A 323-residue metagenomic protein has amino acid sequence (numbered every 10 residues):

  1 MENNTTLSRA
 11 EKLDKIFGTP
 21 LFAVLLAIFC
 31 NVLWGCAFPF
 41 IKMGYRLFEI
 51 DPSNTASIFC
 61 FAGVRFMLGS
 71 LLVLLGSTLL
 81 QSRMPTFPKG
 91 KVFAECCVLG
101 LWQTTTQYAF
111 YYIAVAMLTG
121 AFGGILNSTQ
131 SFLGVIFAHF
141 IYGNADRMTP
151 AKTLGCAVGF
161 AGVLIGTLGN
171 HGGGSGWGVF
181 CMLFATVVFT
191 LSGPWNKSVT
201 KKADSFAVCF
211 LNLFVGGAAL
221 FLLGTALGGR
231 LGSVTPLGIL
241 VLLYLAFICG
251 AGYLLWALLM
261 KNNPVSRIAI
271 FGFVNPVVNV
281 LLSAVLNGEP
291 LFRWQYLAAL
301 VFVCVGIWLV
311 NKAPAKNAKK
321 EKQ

Functional and structural regions predicted by a protein language model:
M1-C60, L101, H171-S198, V241 (+3 more regions): Glycine-/small-residue-enriched transmembrane alpha-helix faces in small-molecule transporters and effluxers
E2, R9, L47-T105, L133-F137 (+2 more regions): Transmembrane alpha-helices of multi-pass small-molecule transport proteins
N31, F40-K42, S70-L74, G134-I136 (+4 more regions): Transmembrane alpha-helical segments that form core, pore/gating elements of small-molecule transporters/exporters
G35, P39, G100-T105, A109 (+7 more regions): Hydrophobic/small/kink-forming positions within alpha-helical transmembrane segments of polytopic membrane proteins
G44, F61, A114, F140-G143 (+7 more regions): Hydrophobic/aromatic residues within transmembrane alpha-helices of multi-pass small-molecule transporters
V64, T104, Y108, F122-Q130 (+2 more regions): Helix-helix packing/entry segments at the starts of transmembrane helices
V73, F137, M148-L168, L220 (+3 more regions): Hydrophobic transmembrane alpha-helices of multi-pass small-molecule transport proteins
T78-G123, N127, V163-I165, L245-N263: Specific transmembrane alpha-helical segments of multi-pass solute transporters/efflux pumps, especially DMT/EamA
